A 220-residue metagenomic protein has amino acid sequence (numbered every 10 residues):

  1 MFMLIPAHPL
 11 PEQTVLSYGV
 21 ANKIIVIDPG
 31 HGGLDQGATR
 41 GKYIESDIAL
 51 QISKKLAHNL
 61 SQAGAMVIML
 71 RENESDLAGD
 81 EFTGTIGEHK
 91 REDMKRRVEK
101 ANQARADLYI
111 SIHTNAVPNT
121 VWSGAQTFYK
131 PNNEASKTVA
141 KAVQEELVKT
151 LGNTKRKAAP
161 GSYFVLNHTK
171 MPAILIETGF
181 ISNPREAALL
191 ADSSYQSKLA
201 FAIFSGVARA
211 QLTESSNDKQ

Functional and structural regions predicted by a protein language model:
M1-Q220: Catalytic-site microenvironment of enzymes that process N-acetyl-hexosamine-containing cell-wall polysaccharides
